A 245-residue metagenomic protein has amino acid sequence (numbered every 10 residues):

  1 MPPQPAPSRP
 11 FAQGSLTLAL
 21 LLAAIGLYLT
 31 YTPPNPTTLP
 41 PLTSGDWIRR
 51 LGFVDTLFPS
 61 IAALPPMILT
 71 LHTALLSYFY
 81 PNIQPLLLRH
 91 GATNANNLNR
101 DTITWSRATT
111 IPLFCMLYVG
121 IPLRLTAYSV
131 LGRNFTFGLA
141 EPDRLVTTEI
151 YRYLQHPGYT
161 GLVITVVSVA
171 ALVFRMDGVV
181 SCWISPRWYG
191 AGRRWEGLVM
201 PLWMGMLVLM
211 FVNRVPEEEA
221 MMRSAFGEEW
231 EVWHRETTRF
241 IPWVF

Functional and structural regions predicted by a protein language model:
M1-T147, G161-F245: Membrane-anchoring alpha-helices and their flanking helix-loop junctions
E149-T160: Glycine-rich acyl-CoA binding loop
